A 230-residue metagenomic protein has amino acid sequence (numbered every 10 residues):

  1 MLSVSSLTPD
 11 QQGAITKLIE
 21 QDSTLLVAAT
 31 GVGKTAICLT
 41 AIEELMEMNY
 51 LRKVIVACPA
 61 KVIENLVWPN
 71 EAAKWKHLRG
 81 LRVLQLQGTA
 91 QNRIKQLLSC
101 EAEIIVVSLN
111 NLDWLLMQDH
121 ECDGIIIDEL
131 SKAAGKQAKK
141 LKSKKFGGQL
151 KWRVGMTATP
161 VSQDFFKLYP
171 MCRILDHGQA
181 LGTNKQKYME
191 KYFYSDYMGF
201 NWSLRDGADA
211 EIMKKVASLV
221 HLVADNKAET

Functional and structural regions predicted by a protein language model:
M1-V27: Conserved pre-motif I regulatory segment
Q21-A41: Walker A/P-loop
T35-I37, Y50-K74, Q163-K167: Conserved Walker A/P-loop ATP-binding site and its immediately adjacent core in helicase/helicase-like ATPase domains
K53, G80-V83, K95, G124 (+1 more regions): Conserved P-loop NTPase motor "coupling/switch" region that bridges the ATPase
K61, V83-R93, S108-W114, K132-G135: Conserved helicase motor
V62-G88, L175-G178: Conserved helix-turn-beta segment of the N-terminal RecA-like "Helicase ATP-binding" lobe in SF1/SF2 helicases
Q91-I105: Conserved motor-coupling elements within RecA-like helicase/translocase cores
I105-K145: Conserved RecA-like ASCE ATPase "motif II neighborhood" in helicase/translocase motors
